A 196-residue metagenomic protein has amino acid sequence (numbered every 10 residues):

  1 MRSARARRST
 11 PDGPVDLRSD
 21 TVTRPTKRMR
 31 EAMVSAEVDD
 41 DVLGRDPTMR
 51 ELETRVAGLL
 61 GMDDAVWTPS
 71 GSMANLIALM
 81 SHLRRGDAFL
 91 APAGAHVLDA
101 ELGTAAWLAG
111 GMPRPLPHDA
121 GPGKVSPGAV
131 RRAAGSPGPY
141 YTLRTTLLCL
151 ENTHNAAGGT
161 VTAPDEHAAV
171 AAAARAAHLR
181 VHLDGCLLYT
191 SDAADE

Functional and structural regions predicted by a protein language model:
S19, G44, V66-P69, A91-P92 (+2 more regions): General beta-strand structural signal in soluble alpha/beta enzymes
P25-G71, A93-G94, L98-D99: Conserved N-terminal alpha-helix of the aminotransferase class I/II PLP-enzyme fold
S81-L102: Conserved PLP-anchoring active-site segment centered on the Schiff-base-forming lysine
A100-G110: Active-site-proximal loop->helix
G110-A172: PLP-dependent aminotransferase-class I/II
A176-A177: Helix C-cap/helix->beta junction micro-motif
Y189-E196: Conserved small/polar residues in nucleotide/adenosyl-binding loops
